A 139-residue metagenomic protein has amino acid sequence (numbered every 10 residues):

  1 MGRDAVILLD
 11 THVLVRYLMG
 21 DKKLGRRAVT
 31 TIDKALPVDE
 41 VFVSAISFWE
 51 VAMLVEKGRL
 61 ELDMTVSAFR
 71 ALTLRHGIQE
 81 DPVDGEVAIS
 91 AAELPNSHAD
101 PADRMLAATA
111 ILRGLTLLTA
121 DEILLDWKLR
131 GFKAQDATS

Functional and structural regions predicted by a protein language model:
M1-V43, K57-A71, E122, D136-S139: Short, well-structured N-terminal submotif of metal-dependent ribonuclease cores
M1-V6, H76, A107-S139: Acidic, PIN/NYN-like endoribonuclease modules and their adjacent C-terminal/linker elements
V13-L14, S47, V87, M105-L106 (+1 more regions): Alpha-helix capping/helix-boundary segments
A45, F69-N96: Acidic catalytic patch
A102: Acidic donor-binding loop at a coil-to-helix junction in glycosyltransferase catalytic cores that engages
